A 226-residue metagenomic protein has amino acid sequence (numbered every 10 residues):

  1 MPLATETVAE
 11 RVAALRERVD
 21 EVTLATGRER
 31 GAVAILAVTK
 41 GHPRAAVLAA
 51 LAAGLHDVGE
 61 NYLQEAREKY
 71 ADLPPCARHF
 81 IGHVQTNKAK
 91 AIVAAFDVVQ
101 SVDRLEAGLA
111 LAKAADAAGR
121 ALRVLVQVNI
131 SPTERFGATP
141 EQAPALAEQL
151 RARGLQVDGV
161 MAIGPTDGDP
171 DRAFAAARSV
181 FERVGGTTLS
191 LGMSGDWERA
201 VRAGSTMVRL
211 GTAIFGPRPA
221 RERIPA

Functional and structural regions predicted by a protein language model:
M1-T188, M193-G195, V201-A203, F215-P217: Conserved alpha/beta-domain cores
R202-A203, L210, F215-A226: Conserved catalytic-core subdomain
